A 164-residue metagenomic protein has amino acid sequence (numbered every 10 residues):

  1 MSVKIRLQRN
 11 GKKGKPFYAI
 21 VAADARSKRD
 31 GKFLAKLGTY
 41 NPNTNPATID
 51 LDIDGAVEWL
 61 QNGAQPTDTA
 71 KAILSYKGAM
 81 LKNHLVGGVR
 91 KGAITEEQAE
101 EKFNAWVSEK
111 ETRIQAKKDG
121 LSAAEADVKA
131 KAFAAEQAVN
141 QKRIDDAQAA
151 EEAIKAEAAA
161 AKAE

Functional and structural regions predicted by a protein language model:
M1-K162: Structured, basic alpha/beta domains of bacterial-type, RNA-associated proteins
